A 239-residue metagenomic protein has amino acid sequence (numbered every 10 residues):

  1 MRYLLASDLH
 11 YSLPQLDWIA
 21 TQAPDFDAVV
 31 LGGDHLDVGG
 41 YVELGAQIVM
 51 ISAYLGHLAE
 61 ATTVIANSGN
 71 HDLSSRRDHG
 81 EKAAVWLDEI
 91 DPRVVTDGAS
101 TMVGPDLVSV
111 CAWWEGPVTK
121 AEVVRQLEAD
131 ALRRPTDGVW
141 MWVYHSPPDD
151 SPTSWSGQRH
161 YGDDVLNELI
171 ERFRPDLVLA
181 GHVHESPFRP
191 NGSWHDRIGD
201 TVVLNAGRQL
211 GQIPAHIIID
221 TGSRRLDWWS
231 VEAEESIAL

Functional and structural regions predicted by a protein language model:
R2-H10, P105-E115, W140-H145, T201-R208 (+1 more regions): Active-site-proximal beta-strand elements of phosphoester/diester hydrolases
L5-S7, V29-D34, T63-N70, V94-D97 (+4 more regions): Active-site neighborhood of phospho(di)ester-bond hydrolases with catalytic His/Asp-centered motifs
H10-Q15, L36-G40, N67-D78, A99-M102 (+4 more regions): Active-site environment of divalent metal-dependent phosphoester hydrolases
Y11-M102: Core catalytic region of metal-dependent phosphoesterases/phosphodiesterases, especially metallo-beta-lactamase-like
A23-P24, L55-A61, R133-T136, I170-F173 (+1 more regions): Short, conserved loop/helix-junction motifs that constitute active-site signature segments in enzyme catalytic cores
L36-L55, T153-P190: Cap/insert and terminal regions of metallo-dependent hydrolase folds
D37, H57, D72-E168: Conserved catalytic scaffold of divalent metal-dependent phosphoesterases
S100-G104, N167-R172, R189-L239: Binuclear metal-dependent phosphoesterase catalytic core
